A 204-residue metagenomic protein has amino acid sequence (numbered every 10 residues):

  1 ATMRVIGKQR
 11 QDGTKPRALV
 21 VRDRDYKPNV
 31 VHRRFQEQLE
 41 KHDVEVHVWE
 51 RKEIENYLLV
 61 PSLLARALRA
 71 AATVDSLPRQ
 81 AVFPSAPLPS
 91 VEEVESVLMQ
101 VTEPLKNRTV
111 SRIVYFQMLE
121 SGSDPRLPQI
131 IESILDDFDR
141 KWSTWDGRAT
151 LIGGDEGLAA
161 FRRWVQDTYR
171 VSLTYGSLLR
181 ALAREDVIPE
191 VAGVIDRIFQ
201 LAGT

Functional and structural regions predicted by a protein language model:
A1-T204: Acidic, divalent-metal-binding catalytic cores of TOPRIM and closely related two-metal-ion phosphodiester/pyrophosphate
